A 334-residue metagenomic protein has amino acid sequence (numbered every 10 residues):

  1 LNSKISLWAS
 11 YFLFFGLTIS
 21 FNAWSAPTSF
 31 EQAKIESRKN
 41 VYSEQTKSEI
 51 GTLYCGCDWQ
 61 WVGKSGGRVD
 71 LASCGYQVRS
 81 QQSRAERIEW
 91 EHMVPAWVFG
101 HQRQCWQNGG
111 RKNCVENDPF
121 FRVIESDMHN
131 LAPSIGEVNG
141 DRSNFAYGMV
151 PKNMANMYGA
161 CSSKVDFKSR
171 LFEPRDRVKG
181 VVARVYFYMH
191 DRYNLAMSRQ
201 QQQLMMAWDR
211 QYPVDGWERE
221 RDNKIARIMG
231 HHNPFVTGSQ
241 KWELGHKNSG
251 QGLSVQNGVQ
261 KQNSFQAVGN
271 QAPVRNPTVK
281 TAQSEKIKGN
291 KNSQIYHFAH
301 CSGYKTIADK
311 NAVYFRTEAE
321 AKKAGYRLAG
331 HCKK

Functional and structural regions predicted by a protein language model:
L1-F12: Bacterial N-terminal signal peptides that target proteins for export
S20-N22: N-terminal signal peptide c-region/cleavage motif recognized by signal peptidases
W24-E36, H101-N117, H300: Short, charged low-complexity linear segments at domain edges
W24-R87, M205-A207, W217, I225: Aromatic-lined ligand-binding clefts that engage carbohydrates, nucleic acids, or primary amines
Y54-D58, S73-G75, Q104-W106, N113-V115 (+3 more regions): Sequence contexts marking disulfide-bonded cysteines in secreted/extracellular proteins
G63-S65, G100-C105, E243-G245, H297 (+2 more regions): Short, solvent-exposed loop/turn elements at domain surfaces
V78-Q266: Domain-level detector of nuclease and nuclease-like folds in predominantly extracellular/periplasmic contexts
G258-K334: Mature, structured domains enriched in cysteine- and short glycine motifs
